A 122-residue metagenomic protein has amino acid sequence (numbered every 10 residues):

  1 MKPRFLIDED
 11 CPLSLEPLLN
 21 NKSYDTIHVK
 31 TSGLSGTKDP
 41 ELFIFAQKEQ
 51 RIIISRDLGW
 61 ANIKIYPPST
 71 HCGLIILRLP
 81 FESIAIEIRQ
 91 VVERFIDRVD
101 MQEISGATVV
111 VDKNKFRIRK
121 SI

Functional and structural regions predicted by a protein language model:
M1-P3, I122: Intrinsically disordered, low-complexity and often Lys/Arg-enriched segments
K2, Q50, H71, S105-G106: A general structural motif
P3, N21, Q90-R98: Ribonuclease/tRNase effector modules and their secretory precursors
F5-I52: N-terminal first-folded block
Q47-K64: Acidic, metal-binding active-site segment of PIN/NYN-like and related structure-specific nucleases
A61-F95: Mid-chain, well-packed structural core segment of small domains
D97-I122: Charged phosphate-binding loop/patch that engages nucleotide di/tri-phosphates or the phosphate backbone of nucleic
